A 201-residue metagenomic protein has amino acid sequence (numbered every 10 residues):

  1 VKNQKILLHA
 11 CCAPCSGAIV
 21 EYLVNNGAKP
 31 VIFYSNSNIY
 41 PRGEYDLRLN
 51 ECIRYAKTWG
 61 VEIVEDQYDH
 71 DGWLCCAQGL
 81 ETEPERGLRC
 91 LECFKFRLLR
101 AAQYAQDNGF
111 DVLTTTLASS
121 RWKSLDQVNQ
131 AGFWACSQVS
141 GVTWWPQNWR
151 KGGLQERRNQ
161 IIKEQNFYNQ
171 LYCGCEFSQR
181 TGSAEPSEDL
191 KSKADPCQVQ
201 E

Functional and structural regions predicted by a protein language model:
V1-E201: Nucleotide-activated chemistry modules centered on ATP-dependent adenylation/adenylyltransferase
